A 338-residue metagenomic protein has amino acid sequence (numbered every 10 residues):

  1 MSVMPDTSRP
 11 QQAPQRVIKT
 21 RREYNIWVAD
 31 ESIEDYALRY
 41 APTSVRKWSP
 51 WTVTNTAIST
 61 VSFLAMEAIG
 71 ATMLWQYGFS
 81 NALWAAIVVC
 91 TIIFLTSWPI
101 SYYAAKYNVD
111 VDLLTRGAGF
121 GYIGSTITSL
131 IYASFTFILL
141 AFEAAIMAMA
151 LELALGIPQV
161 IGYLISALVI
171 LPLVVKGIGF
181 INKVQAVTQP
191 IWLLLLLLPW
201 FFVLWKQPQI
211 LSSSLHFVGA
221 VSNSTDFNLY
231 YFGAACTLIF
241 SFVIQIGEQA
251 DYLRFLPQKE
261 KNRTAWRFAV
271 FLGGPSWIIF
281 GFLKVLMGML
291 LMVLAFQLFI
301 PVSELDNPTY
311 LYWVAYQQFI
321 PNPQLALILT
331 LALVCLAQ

Functional and structural regions predicted by a protein language model:
S2-F79, L229-A234, F255-A269: Membrane-interface "cap" regions at the ends of multi-pass membrane proteins
R9-R16, P42, W75-Y77, N81 (+4 more regions): Inter-helical loop and helix-membrane interface segments of multi-pass membrane transporters/permeases
W48-E67, W200-P208, A220-L291, Q324-Q338: Hydrophobic, membrane-embedded alpha-helices of multi-pass small-molecule transporters
S59, F63-M66, A85-S97, S101 (+12 more regions): Alpha-helical transmembrane segments in multi-pass membrane proteins
I87-F120, I127-F135: Juxtamembrane transmembrane-helix boundary signature
S125-G156, C335-Q338: Hydrophobic transmembrane alpha-helices that form the core helical bundles of multi-pass secondary transporters
A148, I161-K206: Membrane-interface loop-to-helix entry segments
Q209, I278-V314: Extracellular/periplasmic helix-exit of transmembrane alpha-helices
